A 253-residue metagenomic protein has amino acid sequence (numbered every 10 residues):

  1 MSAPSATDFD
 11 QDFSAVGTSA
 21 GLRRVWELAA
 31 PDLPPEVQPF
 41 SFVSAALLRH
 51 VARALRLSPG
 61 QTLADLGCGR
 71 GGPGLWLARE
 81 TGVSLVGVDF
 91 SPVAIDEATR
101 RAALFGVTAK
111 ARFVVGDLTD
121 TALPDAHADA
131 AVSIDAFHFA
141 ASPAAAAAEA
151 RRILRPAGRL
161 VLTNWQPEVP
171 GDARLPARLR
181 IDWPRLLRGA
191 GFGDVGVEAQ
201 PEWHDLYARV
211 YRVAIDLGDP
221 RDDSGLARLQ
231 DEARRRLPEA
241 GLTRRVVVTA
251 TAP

Functional and structural regions predicted by a protein language model:
M1-D32: N-terminal, positively charged/glycine-rich alpha-helical extensions of SAM-dependent methyltransferases
S41-P59: Conserved alpha-helix/loop element of class I SAM-dependent methyltransferases that forms part of the SAM/SAH-binding
T62-L66, R70-D120: Class I SAM-dependent methyltransferase SAM/SAH-binding core
T119-A130: A short acidic, Gly/Pro-enriched loop at the edge of an enzyme's catalytic core that lines a small-molecule cofactor
A130-S142: A short SAM/SAH-binding and catalytic strip from SAM-dependent methyltransferases
A144-P156: A short glycine-rich, Lys/Arg-flanked "PGG" loop and its adjoining helix->strand segment in the class I
G158-N164: Conserved beta-strand signature within the Rossmann-like core of class I S-adenosyl-L-methionine
G196-P253: Conserved Class I S-adenosyl-L-methionine
